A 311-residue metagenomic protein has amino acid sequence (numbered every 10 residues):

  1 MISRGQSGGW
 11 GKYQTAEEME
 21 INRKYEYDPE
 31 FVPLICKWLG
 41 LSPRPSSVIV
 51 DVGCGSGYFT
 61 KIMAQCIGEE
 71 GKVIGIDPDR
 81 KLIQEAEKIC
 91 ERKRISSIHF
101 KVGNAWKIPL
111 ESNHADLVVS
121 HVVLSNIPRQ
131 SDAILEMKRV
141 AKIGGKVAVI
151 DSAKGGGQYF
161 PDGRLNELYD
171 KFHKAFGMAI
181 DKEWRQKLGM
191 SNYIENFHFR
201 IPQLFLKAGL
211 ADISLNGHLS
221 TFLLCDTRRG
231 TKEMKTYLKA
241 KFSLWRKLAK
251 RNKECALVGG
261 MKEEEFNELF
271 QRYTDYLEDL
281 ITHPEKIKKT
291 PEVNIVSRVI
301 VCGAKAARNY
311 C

Functional and structural regions predicted by a protein language model:
I2-E18, N216-P291: C-terminal helical/coil "lid" or tail adjacent to the Rossmann-like core of SAM-dependent
E26-P45, I62: Conserved alpha-helix/loop element of class I SAM-dependent methyltransferases that forms part of the SAM/SAH-binding
V48-V52, S56-K107: Class I SAM-dependent methyltransferase SAM/SAH-binding core
W106-L117: A short acidic, Gly/Pro-enriched loop at the edge of an enzyme's catalytic core that lines a small-molecule cofactor
D116-Q130: A short SAM/SAH-binding and catalytic strip from SAM-dependent methyltransferases
S131-I143: A short glycine-rich, Lys/Arg-flanked "PGG" loop and its adjoining helix->strand segment in the class I
G144-S152: Conserved beta-strand signature within the Rossmann-like core of class I S-adenosyl-L-methionine
A153-R251: Conserved catalytic/acceptor-binding region of the Class I
